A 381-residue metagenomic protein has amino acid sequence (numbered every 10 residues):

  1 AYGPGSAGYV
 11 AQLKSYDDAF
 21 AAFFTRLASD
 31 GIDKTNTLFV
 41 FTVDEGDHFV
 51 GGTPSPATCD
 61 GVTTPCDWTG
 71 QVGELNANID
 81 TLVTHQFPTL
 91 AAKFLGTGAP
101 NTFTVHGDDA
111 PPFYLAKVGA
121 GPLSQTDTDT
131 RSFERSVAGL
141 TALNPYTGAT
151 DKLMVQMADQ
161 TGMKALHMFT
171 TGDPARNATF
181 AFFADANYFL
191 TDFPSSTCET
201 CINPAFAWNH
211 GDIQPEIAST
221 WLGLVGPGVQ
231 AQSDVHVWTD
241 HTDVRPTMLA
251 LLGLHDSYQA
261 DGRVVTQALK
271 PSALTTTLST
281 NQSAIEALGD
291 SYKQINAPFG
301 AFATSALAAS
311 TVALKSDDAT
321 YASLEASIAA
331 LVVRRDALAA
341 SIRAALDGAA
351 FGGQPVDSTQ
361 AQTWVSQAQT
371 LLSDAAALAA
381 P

Functional and structural regions predicted by a protein language model:
A1-D18, A22, T53-P56: Active-site His/acidic residue clusters
Y2-S6, D109, G119, K164 (+1 more regions): Flexible glycine/proline-enriched surface loops and loop-helix/loop-strand junctions
A7-D18, V235-T242, Q259: Soluble non-cytosolic domains of exported or imported proteins
A21-I32, L249-L254, K270: Sec-exported extracytoplasmic/periplasmic mature domains
R26, D30-L38, T42-C198, A306-A361 (+2 more regions): Secreted, luminal/periplasmic, and some membrane-associated catalytic domains that remodel anionic oxygen-ester
T58, P65, A207, W221-Q230 (+1 more regions): C-terminal, active-site-flanking charged/polar segments
A184-V229, A297-T311: C-terminal, low-complexity/hydrophilic appendages and adjacent surface loops of extracellular/periplasmic anionic
P271-A322, A326: Extracellular/periplasmic ectodomains of large secreted or surface enzymes and adhesion receptors
